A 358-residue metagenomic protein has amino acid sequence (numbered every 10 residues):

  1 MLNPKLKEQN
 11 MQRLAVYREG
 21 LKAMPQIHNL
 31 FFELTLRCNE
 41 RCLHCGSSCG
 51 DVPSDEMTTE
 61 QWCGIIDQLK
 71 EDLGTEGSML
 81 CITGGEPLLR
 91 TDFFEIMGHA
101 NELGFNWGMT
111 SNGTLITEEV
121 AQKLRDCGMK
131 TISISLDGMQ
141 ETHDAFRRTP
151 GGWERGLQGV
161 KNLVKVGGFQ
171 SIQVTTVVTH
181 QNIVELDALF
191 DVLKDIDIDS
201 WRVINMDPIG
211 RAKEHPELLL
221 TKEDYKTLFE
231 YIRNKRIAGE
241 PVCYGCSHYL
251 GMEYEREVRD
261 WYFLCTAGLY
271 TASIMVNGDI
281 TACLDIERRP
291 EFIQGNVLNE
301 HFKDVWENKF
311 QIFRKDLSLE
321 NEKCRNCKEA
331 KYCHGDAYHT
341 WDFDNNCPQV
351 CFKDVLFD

Functional and structural regions predicted by a protein language model:
L2-H28, S48, D279, D285-D358: Flexible mid-to-C-terminal extensions adjoining Fe-S/redox cofactors in radical SAM and related proteins
L2-L6, S54, D126-T281, D285-V297: Radical SAM enzyme [4Fe-4S]-AdoMet core and its adjacent flexible, acidic and glycine-rich loops/tails across
L2-T131, L220-T221: Conserved alpha-helical substructure of the radical SAM core
F31, T35, N39, Y262 (+2 more regions): Residues immediately within or flanking Cys/His clusters that coordinate Zn2+ in small zinc-binding modules
T59, R90, T117-E118, I183-L186 (+2 more regions): Structural motif corresponding to alpha-helix initiation and N-cap regions
